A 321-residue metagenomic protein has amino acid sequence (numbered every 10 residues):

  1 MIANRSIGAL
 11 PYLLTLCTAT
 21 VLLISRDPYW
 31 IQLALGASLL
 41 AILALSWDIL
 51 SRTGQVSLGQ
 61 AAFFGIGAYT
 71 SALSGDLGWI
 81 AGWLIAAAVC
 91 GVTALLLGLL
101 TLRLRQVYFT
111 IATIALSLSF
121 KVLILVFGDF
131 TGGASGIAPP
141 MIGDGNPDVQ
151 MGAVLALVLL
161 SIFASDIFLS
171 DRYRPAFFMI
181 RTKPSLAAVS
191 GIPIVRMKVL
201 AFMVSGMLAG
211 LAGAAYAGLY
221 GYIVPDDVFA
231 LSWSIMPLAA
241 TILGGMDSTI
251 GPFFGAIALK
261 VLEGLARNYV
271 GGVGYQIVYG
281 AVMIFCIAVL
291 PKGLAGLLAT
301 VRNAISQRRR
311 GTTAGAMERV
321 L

Functional and structural regions predicted by a protein language model:
M1-C17, A176, T182-M197, A266-L321: Cytosolic-side transmembrane-helix boundaries in multi-pass membrane proteins
L13, L33-A37, A62-G65, I80-A88 (+6 more regions): Hydrophobic alpha-helical transmembrane segments
I24-S25, L95, G143-I180, V195 (+1 more regions): Alpha-helical transmembrane segments of multi-pass integral membrane proteins
D27-D76, L102-F109, L186-A188, G245-T249: Single transmembrane alpha-helix segments in multi-pass membrane proteins
L77-L118, F254-G255: Alpha-helical transmembrane segments within multi-pass membrane transporters and channels
L116-G128, A156-S165, A201-L219: Alpha-helical transmembrane segments in inner-membrane proteins
L116-N146, A153, R174, G272 (+1 more regions): Extracellular/periplasmic helix-loop junction at the C-terminal end of a transmembrane helix in multi-pass membrane
F202-F285, V289: Transmembrane alpha-helical segments in multi-pass inner-membrane proteins
